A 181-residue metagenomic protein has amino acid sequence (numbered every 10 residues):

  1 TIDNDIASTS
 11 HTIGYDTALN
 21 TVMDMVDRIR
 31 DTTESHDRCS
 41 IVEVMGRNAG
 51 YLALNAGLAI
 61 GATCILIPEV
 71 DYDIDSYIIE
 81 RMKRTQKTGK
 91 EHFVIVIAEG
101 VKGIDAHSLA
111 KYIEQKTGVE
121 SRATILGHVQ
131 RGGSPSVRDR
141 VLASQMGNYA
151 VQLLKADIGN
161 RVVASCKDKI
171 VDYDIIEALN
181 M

Functional and structural regions predicted by a protein language model:
T1, L58-G61, A156: Alpha-helix C-terminal capping segments
T1-H11, E34-S35: Acidic/polar active-site rim loop that often engages polyanionic ligands
I2-A7, N48-L52, D172: Short, well-ordered, mixed-charge alpha-helical segments that flank or form enzyme active sites
I2-I6, Y72-I74, G103, Q130-R131: Short gly/pro/ser/thr-enriched loop/turn and capping motifs at secondary-structure boundaries
A7-T17, G133-R140: Short beta-strand elements at the ligand-binding edges of bilobed clamshell
I13-E120: Accessory alpha-helical/coil subdomains and C-terminal extensions that flank or cap enzyme catalytic cores
D105, K111-M181: C-terminal non-catalytic interaction/assembly regions of soluble proteins
